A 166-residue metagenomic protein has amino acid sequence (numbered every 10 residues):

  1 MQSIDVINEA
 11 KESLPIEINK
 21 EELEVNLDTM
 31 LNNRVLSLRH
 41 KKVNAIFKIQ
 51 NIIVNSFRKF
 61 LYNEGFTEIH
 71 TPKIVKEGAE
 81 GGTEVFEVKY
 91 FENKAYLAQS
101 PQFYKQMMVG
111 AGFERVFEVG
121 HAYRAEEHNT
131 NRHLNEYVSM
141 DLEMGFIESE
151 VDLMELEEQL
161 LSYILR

Functional and structural regions predicted by a protein language model:
M1-R166: Class II aminoacyl-tRNA synthetase catalytic cores and aaRS-like
